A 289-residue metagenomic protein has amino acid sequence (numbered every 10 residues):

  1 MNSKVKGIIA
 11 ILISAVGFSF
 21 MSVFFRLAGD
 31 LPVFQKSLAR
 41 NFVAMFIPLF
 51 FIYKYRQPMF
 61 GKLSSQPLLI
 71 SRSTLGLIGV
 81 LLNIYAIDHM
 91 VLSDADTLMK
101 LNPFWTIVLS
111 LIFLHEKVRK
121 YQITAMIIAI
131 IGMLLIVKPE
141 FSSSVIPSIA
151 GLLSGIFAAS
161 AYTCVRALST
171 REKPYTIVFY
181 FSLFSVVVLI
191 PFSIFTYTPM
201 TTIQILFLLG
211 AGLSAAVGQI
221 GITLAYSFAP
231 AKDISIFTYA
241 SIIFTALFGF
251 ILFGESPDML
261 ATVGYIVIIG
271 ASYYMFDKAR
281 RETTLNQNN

Functional and structural regions predicted by a protein language model:
M1-Q35, S142-A167, N286-N289: Glycine-/small-residue-enriched transmembrane alpha-helix faces in small-molecule transporters and effluxers
M1-V16, M45-S71, K120, T170-E172 (+3 more regions): Membrane-interface interhelical linkers
A15, S19, L49, S73 (+9 more regions): Hydrophobic/small/kink-forming positions within alpha-helical transmembrane segments of polytopic membrane proteins
V33-A44, Y85-N102, S144-F157, T201-A215 (+1 more regions): Structural signature of hydrophobic alpha-helical transmembrane segments
A44-M45, S71-L82, A125-I136, I177-L189 (+1 more regions): Small-residue-rich segments of transmembrane alpha-helices in multi-pass membrane proteins, especially helix faces
Y85, N102-T124, I243-T262: C-terminal transmembrane-helix exit sites in multi-pass transporters
D96-L101, L168-F184, Q219-F250: Helix-helix packing/entry segments at the starts of transmembrane helices
Y121-V137, L260-A279: Hydrophobic transmembrane alpha-helices of multi-pass small-molecule transport proteins
